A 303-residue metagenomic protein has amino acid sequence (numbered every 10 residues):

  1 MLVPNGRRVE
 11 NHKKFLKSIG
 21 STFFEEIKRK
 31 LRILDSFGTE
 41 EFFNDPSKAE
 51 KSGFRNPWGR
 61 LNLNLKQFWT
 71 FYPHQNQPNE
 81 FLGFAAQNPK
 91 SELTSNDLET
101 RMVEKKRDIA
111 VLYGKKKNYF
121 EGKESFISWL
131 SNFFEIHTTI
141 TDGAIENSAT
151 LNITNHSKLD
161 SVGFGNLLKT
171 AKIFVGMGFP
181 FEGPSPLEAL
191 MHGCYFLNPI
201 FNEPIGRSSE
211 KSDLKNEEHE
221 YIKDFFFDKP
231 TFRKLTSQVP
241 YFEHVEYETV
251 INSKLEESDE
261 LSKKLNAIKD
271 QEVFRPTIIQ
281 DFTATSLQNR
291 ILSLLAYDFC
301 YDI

Functional and structural regions predicted by a protein language model:
M1, K28-R29, F134, T170-A171 (+1 more regions): Short, well-ordered alpha-helix to beta-strand connector turns
M1-L16, D281-I303: N-terminal pre-catalytic "stem/leader" segment of glycosyltransferase-like enzymes
L2-E121: Catalytic core of nucleotide-activated saccharide and alditol-phosphate transferases
V3-P4, L34-F37, T139, L197-F201 (+2 more regions): Generic beta-sheet signal
E10-K13, F43-P46, N147-L151, L167 (+1 more regions): Short, charged, surface-exposed secondary-structure boundary motifs
D108-V162: Catalytic donor nucleotide-activated moiety binding site of glycosyltransferases and closely related
D160-T170, M191: Short acidic alpha-helix that forms the nucleotide-activated donor recognition element in Leloir-type transferases
K172-R290, L294-L295: Catalytic binding pocket for nucleotide-activated donors in carbohydrate/polymer assembly enzymes
